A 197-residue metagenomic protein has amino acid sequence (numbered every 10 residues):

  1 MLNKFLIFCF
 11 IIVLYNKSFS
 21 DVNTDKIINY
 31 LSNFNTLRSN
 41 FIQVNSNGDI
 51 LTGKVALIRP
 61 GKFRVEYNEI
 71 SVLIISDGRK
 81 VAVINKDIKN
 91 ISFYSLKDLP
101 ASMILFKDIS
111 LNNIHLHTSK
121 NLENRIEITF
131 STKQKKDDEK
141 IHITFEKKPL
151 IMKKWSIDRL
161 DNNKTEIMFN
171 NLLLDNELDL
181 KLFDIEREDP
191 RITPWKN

Functional and structural regions predicted by a protein language model:
F5-L14: Sec-dependent N-terminal signal peptides
S18-S20: Boundary at the C-terminal end of the N-terminal hydrophobic targeting segment
N29-G48: A short, Trp-centered hydrophobic/proline-enriched beta-strand micro-motif
L37-F41, L51, V55, F63-V65: One face of beta-strands
F41, F63-Y67, V81-I84, I128 (+1 more regions): Short hydrophobic/aromatic-rich beta-strand segments that constitute the beta-sheet cores of beta-sandwich/beta-barrel
N45-N47, D87-K89, D161: Solvent-exposed strand-loop boundary residues in beta-sheet-rich modules
V55-M103, T165: An acidic-aromatic
N112-W195: Gly/Pro-enriched, hydrophobic low-complexity segments that function as extracytoplasmic propeptides/linkers
